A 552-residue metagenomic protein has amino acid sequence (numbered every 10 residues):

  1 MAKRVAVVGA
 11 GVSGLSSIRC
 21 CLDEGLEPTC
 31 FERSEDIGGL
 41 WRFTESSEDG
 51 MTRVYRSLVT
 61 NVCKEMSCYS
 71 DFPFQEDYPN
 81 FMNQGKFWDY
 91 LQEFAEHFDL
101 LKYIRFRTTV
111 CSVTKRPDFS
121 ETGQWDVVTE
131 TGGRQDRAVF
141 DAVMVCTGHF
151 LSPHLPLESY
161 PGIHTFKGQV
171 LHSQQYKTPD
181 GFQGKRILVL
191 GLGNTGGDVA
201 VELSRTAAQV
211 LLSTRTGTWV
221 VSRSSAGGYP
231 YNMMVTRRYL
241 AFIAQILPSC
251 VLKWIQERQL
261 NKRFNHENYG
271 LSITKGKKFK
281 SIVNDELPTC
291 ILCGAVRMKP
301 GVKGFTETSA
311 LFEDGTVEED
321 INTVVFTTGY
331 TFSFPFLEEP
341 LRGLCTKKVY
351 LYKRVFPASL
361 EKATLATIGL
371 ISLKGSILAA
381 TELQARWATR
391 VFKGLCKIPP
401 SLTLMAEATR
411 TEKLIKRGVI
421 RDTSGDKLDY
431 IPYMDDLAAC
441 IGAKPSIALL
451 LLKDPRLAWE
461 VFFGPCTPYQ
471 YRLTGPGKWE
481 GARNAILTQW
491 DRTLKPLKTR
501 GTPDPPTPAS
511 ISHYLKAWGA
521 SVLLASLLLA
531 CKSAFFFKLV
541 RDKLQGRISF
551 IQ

Functional and structural regions predicted by a protein language model:
A2-T60, P73-Y229, V235-L404, I415-Q552: Flavin (primarily FAD) cofactor-binding/catalytic cores of flavoenzymes
E65-P73: Short, basic/glycine-rich phosphate-binding loops at helix/coil junctions that contact nucleotide phosphates
